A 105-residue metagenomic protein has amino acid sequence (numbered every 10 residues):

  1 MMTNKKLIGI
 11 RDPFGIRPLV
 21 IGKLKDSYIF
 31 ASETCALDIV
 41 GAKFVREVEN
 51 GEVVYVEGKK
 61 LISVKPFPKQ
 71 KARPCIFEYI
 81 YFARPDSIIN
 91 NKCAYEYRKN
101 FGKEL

Functional and structural regions predicted by a protein language model:
M1-E104: N-terminal segments that mediate ammonia production and transfer in glutamine-dependent amidotransferase systems
